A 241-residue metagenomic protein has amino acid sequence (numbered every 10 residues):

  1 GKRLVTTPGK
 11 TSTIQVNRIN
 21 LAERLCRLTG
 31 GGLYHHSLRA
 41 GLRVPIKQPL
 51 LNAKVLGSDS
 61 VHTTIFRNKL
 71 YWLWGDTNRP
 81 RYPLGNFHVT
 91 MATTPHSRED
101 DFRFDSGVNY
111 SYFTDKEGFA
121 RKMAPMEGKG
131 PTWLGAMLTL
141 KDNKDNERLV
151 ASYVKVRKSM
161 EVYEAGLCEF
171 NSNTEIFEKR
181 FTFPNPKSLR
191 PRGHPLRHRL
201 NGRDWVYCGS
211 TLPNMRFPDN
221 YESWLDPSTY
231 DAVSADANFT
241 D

Functional and structural regions predicted by a protein language model:
K2-N20: Extracellular beta-sheet/turn segments enriched in Thr/Pro/Gly and aliphatic residues
N17-L56, I65-G130, T139-L189, R199-D241: Beta-rich carbohydrate-recognition and catalytic domains
S60-H62, L134-A136, R192-L196: Conserved beta-strand position repeated once per blade in WD40 beta-propeller domains
